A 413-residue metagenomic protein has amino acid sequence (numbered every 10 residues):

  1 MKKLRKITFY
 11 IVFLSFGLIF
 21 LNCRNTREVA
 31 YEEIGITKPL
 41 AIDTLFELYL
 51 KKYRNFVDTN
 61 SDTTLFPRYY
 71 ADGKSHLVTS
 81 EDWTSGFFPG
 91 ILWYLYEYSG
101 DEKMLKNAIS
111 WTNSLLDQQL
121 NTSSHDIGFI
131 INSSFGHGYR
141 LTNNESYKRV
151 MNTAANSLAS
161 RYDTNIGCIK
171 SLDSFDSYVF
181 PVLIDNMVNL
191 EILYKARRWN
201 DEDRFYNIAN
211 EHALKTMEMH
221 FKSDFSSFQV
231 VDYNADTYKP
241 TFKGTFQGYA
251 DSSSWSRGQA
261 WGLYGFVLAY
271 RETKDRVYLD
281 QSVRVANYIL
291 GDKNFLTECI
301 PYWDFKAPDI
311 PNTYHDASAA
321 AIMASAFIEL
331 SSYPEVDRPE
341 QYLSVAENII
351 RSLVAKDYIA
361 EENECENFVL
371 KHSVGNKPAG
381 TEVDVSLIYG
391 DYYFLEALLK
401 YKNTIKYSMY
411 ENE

Functional and structural regions predicted by a protein language model:
M1-T37: Bacterial Sec-dependent N-terminal signal peptides
R27-E413: Glycan-recognition and catalytic cores of secretory/periplasmic carbohydrate-active enzymes
